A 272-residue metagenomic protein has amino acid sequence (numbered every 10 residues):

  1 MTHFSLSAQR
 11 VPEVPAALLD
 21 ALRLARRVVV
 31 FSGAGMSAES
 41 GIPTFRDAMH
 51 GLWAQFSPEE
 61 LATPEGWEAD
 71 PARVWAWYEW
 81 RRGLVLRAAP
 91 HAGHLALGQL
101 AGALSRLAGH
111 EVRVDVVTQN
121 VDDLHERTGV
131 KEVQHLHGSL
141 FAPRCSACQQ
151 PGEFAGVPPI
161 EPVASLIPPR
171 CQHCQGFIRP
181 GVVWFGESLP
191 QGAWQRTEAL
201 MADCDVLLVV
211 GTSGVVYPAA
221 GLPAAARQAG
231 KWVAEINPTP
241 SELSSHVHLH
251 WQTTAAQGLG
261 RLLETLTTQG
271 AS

Functional and structural regions predicted by a protein language model:
M1-S272: Conserved catalytic core of sirtuin-type NAD+-dependent deacylases
